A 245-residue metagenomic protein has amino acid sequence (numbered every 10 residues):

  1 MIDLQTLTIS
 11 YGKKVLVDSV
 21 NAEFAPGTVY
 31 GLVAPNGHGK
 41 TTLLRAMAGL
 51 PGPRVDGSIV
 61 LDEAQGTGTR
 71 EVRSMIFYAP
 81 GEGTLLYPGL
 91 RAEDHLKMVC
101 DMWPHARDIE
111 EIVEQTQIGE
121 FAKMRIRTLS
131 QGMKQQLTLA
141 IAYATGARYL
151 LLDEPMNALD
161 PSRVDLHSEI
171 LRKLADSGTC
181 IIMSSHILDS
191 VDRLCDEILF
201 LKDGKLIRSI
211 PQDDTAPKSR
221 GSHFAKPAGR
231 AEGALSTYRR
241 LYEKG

Functional and structural regions predicted by a protein language model:
I2, L16-S19: Conserved structural motif at the start of ABC-family nucleotide-binding domains
V33-P35: The feature captures the beta-strand-to-loop junction immediately N-terminal to the Walker
A48: Helix-to-loop junction immediately C-terminal to a conserved catalytic motif
P88-M102: Q-loop/switch helix immediately C-terminal to the Walker
K97, P104-A122: Conserved ABC ATPase "signature" region
L150-E154: Catalytic Walker B motif of ABC-type/P-loop ATPase nucleotide-binding domains
